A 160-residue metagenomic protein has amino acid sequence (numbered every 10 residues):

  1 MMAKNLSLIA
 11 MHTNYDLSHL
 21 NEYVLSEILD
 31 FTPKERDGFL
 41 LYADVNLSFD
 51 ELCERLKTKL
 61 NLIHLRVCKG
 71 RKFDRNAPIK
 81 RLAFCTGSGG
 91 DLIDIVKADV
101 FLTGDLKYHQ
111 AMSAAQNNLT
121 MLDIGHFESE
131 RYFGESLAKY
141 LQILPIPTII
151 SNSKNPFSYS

Functional and structural regions predicted by a protein language model:
M1-S160: Hydrophobic structural segments
